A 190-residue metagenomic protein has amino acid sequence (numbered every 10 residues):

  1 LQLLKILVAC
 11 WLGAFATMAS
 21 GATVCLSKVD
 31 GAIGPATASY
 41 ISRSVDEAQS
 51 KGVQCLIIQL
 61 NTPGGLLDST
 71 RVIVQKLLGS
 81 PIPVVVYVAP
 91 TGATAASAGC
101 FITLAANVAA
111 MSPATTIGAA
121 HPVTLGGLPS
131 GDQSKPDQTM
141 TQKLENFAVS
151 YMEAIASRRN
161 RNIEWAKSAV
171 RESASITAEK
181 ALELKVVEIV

Functional and structural regions predicted by a protein language model:
L1-L3: N-terminal secretory signal peptides that target proteins for export/translocation
K5-T17: Bacterial N-terminal signal peptides
A19-V190: Soluble extramembrane regions of membrane proteins in the secretory/endomembrane system
